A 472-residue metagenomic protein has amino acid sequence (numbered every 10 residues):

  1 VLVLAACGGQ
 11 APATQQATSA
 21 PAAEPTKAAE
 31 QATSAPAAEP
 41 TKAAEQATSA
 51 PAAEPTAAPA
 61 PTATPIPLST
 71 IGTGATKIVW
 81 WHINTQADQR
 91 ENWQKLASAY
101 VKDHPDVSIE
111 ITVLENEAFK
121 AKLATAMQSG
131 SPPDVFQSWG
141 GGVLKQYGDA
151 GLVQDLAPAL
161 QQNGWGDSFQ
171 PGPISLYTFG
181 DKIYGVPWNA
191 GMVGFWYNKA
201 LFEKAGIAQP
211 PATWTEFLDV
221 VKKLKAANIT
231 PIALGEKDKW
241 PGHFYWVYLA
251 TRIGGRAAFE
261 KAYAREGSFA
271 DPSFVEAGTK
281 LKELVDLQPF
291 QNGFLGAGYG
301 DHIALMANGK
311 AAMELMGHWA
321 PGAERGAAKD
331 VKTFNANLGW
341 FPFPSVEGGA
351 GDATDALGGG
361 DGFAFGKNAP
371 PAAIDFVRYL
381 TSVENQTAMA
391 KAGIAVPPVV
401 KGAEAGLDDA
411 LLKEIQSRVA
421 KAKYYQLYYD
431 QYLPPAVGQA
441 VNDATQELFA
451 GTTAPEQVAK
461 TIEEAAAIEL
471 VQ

Functional and structural regions predicted by a protein language model:
A23-I66, S108, E203, T387 (+1 more regions): Conserved C-terminal helix/tail region of periplasmic/extracytoplasmic solute-binding proteins
A60-G72, W139-G194, L218, F244-V247 (+4 more regions): Hinge/lid segment of periplasmic solute-binding proteins
P65, F179-W188, V193, L218-E266: Extracytoplasmic/periplasmic solute-binding protein
T73-T85, V107-T112, D134-V135, Y184 (+2 more regions): Short, well-ordered beta-strand elements
K95, A99-G172, L176-T178, A200-A212 (+7 more regions): Extracytoplasmic "Venus flytrap"/periplasmic binding protein-like
S98, K102-D103, A205, L287-P289 (+3 more regions): Extracytoplasmic/periplasmic substrate-recognition and gating elements
A126, P133-D134, N163-L201, T230-A233 (+2 more regions): A structural signal for short loop-to-beta-strand junctions that line the ligand-binding cleft of periplasmic/secreted
D219-K223, Y263-F294, F343: Glycine-centered hinge/linker elements that transmit conformational signals in sensory and ligand-binding systems
